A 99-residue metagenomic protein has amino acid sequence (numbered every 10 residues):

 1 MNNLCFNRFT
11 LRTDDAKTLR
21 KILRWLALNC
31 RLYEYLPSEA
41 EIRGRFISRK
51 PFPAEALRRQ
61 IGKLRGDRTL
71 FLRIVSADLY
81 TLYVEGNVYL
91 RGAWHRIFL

Functional and structural regions predicted by a protein language model:
M1-R31: Short, extreme N-terminal segment that most often corresponds to the first beta-strand
K21-L99: Charged interaction segments
